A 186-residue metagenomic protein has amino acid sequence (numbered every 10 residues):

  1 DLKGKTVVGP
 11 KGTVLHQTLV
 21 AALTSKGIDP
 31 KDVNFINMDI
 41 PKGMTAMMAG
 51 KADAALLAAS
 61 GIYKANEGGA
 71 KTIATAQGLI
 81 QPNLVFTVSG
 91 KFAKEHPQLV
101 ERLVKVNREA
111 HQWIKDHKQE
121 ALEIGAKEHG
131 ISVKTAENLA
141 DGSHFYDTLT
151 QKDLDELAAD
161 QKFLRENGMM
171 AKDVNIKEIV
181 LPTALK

Functional and structural regions predicted by a protein language model:
D1-K64, A158-A159: Bilobed "Venus flytrap"/periplasmic-binding protein-like clamshell domains and structurally analogous long
G4, E67, L181: Phosphate-coordinating loops and pocket residues in cytosolic domains that bind phosphorylated ligands
K11, D32, L56, A74 (+2 more regions): A generic structural-conservation signal
G12, I40, Q77-G78, L181-A184: Residues that form or immediately flank small-molecule/cofactor binding pockets and catalytic motifs
T24, D29-K31, K71, G130-S132 (+1 more regions): Short coil/loop linkers at secondary-structure junctions
F35-I36, P41-K127: Pocket-lining segment of extracytoplasmic ligand-binding domains
K94-A171: Secondary-structure end/capping motifs
R165-K186: Conserved C-terminal helix/tail region of periplasmic/extracytoplasmic solute-binding proteins
